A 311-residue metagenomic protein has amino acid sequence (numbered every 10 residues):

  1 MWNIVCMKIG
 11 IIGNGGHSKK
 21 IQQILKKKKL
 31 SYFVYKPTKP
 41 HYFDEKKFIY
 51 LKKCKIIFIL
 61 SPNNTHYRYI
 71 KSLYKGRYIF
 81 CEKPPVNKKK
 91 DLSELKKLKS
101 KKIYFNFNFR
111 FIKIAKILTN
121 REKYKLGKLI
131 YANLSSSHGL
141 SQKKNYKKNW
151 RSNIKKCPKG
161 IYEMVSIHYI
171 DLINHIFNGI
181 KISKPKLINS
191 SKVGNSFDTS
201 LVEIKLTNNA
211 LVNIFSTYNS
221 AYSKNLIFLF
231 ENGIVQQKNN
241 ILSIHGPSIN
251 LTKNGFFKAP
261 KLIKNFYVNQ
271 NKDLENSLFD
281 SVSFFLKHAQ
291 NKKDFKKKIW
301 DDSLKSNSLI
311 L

Functional and structural regions predicted by a protein language model:
W2-N3, I11-I12, K26, E45-I49 (+5 more regions): C-terminal helix-rich "cap/oligomerization" subdomain common to oxidoreductases
W2-Y42: N-terminal Rossmann-like dinucleotide-binding module
K19, Y67, I167: Residues forming the Rossmann-fold NAD(P)(H) cofactor-binding site
I56-P62, Y67-R110: Beta-strand-loop-alpha-helix segment that lines the small-molecule cofactor/substrate pocket of alpha/beta enzymes
I112-K184, S191-K192: Predominantly a Rossmann-like dinucleotide-binding segment in NAD(P)-dependent oxidoreductases
M164-H245, F279-K292: Contiguous beta-strand/loop segments that form the cofactor/metal-binding neighborhood of enzyme cores
N232-D301: C-terminal glycine/acidic-rich active-site capping loop/insertion
